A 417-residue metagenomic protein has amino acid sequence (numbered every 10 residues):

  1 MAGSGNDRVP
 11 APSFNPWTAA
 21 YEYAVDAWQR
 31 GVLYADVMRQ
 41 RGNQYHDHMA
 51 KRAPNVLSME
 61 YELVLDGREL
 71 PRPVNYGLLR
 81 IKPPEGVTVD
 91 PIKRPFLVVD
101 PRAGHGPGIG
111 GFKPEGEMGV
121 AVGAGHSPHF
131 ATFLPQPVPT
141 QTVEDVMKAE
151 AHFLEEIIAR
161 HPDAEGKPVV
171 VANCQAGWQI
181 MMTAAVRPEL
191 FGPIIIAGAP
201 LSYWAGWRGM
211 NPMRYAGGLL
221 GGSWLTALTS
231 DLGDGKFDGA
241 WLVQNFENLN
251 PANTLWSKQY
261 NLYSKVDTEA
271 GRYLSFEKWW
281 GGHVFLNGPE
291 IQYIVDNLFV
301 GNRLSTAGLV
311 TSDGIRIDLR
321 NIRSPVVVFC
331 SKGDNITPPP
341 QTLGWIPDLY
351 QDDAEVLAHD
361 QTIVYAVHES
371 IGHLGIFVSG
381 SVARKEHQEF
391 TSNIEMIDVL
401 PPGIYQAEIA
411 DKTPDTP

Functional and structural regions predicted by a protein language model:
M1-P16, G106, L134, F299-I317 (+2 more regions): Alpha/beta-hydrolase-fold serine-hydrolase catalytic core, especially in secreted/extracellular enzymes
M1-R39, E165, I180-Q292, P401-Y405 (+1 more regions): Alpha/beta-hydrolase-fold enzymes
A50-P137: Short, surface-exposed "cap/lid" segments of acyl-processing enzymes
L97-P101, C174, C330-S331: The conserved beta1-alpha1 loop
Q141-R160: Alpha/beta-hydrolase active-site loop
V170-A172, A197, F329: Short beta-strand immediately N-terminal to the catalytic nucleophile in serine-hydrolase-like folds
V171-I180: Gly/Ala-rich beta-loop-alpha elbow adjacent to hydrolase catalytic centers
I322, V328-C330, D334: Short beta-strand/loop motif that positions the catalytic acidic residue of the alpha/beta-hydrolase fold
